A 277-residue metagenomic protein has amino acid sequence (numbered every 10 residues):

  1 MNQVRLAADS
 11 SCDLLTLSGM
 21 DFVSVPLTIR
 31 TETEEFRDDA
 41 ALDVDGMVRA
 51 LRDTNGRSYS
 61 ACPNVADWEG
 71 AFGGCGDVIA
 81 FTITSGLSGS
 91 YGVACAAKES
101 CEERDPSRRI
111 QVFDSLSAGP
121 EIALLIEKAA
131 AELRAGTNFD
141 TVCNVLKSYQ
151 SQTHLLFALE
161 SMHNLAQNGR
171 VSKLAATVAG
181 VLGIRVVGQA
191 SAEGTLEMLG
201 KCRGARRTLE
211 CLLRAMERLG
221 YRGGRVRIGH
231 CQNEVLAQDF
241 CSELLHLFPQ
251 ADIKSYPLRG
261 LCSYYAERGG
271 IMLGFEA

Functional and structural regions predicted by a protein language model:
N2-Q3, S11-I29, T33-E34, L87-S90 (+4 more regions): Mixed-charge interfacial surface used for oligomerization/domain docking and macromolecular partner engagement
A7: Generic enzyme active-site microenvironment
E34-R104: Class I S-adenosyl-L-methionine
T82, Q111-V112: A glycine-rich beta-strand to alpha-helix segment that forms a phosphate/ribose-binding loop at ligand/cofactor sites
D105-Q111: Ligand-binding "clamshell"
